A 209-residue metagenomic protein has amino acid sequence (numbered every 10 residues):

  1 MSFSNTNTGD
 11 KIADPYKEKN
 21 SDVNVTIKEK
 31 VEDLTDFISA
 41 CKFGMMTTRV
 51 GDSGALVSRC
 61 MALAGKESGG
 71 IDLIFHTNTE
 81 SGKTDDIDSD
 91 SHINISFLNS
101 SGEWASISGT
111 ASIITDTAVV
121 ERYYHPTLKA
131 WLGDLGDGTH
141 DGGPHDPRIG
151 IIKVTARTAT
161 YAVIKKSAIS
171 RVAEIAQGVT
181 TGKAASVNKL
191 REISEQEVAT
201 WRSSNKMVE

Functional and structural regions predicted by a protein language model:
S2-V23, G142-E209: C-terminal edge-of-domain segments
F3-P15, T35-A40, L56, S89-N99: Short N-terminal helix-initiation segments at or just after the protein's N-terminus
N20-F43: Short, basic/aromatic recognition patches
I27-V31, E80, K129-A130: Charged, amphipathic alpha-helical segments
S39-C41, G70, D90, H145-I149 (+1 more regions): Short gly/pro-enriched beta-turn/loop segments at secondary-structure junctions
A40-T47, W131-G136: Short Pro/Gly-enriched beta-strand edge/turn motifs at strand-loop
K42-T79, D85-D88, I93-N99, W104-S112: Short beta-strand segments
G82-I149: Short, structured beta-strand-loop surface elements
